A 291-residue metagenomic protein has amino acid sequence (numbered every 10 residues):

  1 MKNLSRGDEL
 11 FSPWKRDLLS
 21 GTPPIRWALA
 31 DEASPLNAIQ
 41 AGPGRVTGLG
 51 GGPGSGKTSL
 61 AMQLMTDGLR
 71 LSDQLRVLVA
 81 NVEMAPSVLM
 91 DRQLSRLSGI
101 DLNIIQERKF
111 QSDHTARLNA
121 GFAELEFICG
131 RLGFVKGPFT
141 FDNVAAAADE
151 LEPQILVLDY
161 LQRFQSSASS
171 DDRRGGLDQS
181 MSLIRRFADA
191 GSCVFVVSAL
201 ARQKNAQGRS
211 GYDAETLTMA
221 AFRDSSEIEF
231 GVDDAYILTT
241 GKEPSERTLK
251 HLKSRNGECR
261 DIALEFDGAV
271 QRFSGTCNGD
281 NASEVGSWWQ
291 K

Functional and structural regions predicted by a protein language model:
K2-I100, Q290: The Walker A/P-loop phosphate-binding site
N3-D8, G54, G99, I105 (+3 more regions): C-terminal regions of RecA-like/P-loop NTPase motor modules
A33-A38, D67, L71-E152, S166 (+1 more regions): Cytosolic-facing regulatory segments adjacent to core modules
L60, A85-L89, H114-R117, T140-V144 (+2 more regions): Helical mechanochemical/support elements of P-loop NTPase systems and associated helical scaffolds
E83-M84, G191, V196-A201: A short beta-strand-to-loop transition that corresponds to the Sensor-1 phosphate-sensing loop of AAA+ P-loop ATPases
I105-Q111, G133, Q165-D178, G208-A220: Flexible beta-alpha connector loops of hexameric P-loop NTPases
Q154-C193: Helical hairpin unit composed of two closely spaced alpha helices linked by a short loop
